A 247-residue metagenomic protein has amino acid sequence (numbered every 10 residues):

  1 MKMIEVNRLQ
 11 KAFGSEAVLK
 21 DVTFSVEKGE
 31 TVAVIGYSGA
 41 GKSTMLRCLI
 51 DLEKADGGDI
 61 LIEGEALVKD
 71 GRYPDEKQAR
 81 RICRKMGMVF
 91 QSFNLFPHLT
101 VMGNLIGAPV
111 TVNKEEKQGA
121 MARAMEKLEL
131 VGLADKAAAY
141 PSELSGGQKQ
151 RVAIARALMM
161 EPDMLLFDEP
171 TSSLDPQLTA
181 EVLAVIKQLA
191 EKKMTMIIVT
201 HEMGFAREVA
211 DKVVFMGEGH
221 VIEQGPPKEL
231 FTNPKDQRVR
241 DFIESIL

Functional and structural regions predicted by a protein language model:
I50: Helix-to-loop junction immediately C-terminal to a conserved catalytic motif
E65-V68, K117-D135: Conserved ABC ATPase "signature" region
L67-G87, Q118, N233-P234: ABC ATPase NBD coupling module
Y140-L144, Q148: Conserved ABC ATPase signature
M159-D163: A short, proline-enriched helix->beta-strand linker immediately N-terminal to the Walker B motif in ABC-type P-loop
L165-D168: Catalytic Walker B motif of ABC-type/P-loop ATPase nucleotide-binding domains
Q224-G225: ABC ATPase "signature
